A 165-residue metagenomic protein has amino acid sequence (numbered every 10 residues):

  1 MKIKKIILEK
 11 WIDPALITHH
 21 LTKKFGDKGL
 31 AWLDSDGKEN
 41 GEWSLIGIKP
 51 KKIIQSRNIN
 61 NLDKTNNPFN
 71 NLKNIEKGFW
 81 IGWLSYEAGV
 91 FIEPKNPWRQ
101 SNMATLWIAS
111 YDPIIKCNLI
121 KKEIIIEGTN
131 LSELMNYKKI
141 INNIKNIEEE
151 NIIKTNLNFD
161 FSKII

Functional and structural regions predicted by a protein language model:
M1-I165: Signature of the chorismate-utilizing enzyme
